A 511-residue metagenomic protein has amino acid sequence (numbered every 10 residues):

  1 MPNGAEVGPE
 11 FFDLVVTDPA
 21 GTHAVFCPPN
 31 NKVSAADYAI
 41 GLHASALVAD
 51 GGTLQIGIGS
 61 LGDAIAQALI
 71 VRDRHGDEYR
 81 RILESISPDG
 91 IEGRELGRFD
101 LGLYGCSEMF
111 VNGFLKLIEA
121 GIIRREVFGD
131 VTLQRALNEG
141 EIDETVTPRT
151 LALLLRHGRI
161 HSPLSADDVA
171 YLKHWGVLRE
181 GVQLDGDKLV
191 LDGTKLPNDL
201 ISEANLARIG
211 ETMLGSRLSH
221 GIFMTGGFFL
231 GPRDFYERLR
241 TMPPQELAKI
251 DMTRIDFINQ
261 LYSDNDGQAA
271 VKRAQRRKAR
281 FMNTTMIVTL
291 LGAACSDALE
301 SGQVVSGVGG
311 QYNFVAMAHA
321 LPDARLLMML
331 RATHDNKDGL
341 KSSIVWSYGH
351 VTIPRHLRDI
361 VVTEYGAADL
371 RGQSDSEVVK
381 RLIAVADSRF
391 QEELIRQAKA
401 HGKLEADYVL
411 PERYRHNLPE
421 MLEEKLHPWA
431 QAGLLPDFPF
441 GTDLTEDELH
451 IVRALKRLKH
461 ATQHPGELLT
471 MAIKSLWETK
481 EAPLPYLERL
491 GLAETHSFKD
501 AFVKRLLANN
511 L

Functional and structural regions predicted by a protein language model:
M1-L511: Conserved alpha/beta enzyme-core scaffold
